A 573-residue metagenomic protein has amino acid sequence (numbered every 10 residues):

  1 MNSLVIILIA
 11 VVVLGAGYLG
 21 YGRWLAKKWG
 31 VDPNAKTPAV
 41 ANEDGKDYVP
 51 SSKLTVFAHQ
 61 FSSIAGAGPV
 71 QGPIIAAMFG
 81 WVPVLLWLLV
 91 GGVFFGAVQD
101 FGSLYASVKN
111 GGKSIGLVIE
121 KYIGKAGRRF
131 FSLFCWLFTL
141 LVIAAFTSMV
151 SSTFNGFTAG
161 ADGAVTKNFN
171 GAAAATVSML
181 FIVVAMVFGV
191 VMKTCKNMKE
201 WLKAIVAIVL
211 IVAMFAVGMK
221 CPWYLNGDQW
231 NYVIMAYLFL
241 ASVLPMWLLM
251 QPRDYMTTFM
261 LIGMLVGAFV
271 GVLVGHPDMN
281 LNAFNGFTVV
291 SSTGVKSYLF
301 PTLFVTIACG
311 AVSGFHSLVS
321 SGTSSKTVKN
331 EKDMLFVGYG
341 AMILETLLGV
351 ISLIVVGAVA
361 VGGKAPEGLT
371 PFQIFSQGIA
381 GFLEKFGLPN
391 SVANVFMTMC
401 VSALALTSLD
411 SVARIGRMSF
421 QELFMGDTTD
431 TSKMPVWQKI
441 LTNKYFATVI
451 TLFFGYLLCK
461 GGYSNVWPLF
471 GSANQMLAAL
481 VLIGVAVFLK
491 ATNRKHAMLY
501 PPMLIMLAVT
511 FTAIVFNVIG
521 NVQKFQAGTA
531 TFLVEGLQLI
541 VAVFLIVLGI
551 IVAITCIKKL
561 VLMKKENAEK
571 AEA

Functional and structural regions predicted by a protein language model:
N2-L19, A76-S107, G116, A175-F181 (+5 more regions): Extracellular loop-to-transmembrane helix junctions
V13-V70, T258, Y298, T302 (+1 more regions): Membrane-interface "cap" regions at the ends of multi-pass membrane proteins
R23-V49, G72-I75, L85, L89 (+8 more regions): Flexible loop linkers connecting adjacent transmembrane helices in multi-pass alpha-helical membrane transporters
S51-G68, G227-L244, M256-T258, G267-P277 (+5 more regions): Hydrophobic, membrane-embedded alpha-helices of multi-pass small-molecule transporters
A67-I74, G91-Q99, S103, S107-G111 (+5 more regions): Membrane-helix boundary/coupling elements in multi-pass transport proteins
K125-L140, G340-L347, A393, E422-G461: Loop-to-transmembrane helix boundary motifs in multi-pass membrane proteins
G189-T194, V209-Y232, A241-S242, W247 (+4 more regions): Hydrophobic alpha-helical segments and their helix-loop junctions in multi-pass secondary transporters
V272-V289, I343-G378, S411: Extracellular/periplasmic helix-exit of transmembrane alpha-helices
